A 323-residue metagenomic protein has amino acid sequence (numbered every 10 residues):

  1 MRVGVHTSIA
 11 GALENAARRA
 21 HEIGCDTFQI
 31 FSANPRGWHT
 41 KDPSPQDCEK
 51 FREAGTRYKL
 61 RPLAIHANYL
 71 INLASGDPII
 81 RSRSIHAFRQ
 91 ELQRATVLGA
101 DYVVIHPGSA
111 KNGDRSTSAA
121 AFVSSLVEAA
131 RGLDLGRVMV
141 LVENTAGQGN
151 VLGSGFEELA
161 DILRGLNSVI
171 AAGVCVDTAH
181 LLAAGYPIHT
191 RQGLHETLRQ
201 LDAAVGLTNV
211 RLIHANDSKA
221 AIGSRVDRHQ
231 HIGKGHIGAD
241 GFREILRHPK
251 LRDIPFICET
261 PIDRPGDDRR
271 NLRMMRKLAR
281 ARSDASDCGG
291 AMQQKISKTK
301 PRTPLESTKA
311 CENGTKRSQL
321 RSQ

Functional and structural regions predicted by a protein language model:
M1-A67, I71-Q93, A281-T303: N-terminal pre-domain/capping segments
H6-A10, A33-P35, A67-L70, G108-A110 (+4 more regions): Active-site beta-loop-alpha junctions enriched in small/polar residues
R18-G24, S44-A64, E91-G99, A130-L135 (+3 more regions): Acidic (Asp/Glu)-rich catalytic clusters
A20, H66, S84, A95 (+5 more regions): Conserved, mostly hydrophobic/aromatic
L73-G173, D267: Active-site acidic/histidine proton-transfer and metal-coordination neighborhood in alpha/beta enzyme cores
S124-I232: Acidic/histidine-rich catalytic cores of soluble enzymes
P265-R282: C-terminal helical cap(s) of enzyme catalytic domains, especially alpha/beta-barrels
K298-T315, Q323: Short, low-complexity, charge-dense intrinsically disordered segments
